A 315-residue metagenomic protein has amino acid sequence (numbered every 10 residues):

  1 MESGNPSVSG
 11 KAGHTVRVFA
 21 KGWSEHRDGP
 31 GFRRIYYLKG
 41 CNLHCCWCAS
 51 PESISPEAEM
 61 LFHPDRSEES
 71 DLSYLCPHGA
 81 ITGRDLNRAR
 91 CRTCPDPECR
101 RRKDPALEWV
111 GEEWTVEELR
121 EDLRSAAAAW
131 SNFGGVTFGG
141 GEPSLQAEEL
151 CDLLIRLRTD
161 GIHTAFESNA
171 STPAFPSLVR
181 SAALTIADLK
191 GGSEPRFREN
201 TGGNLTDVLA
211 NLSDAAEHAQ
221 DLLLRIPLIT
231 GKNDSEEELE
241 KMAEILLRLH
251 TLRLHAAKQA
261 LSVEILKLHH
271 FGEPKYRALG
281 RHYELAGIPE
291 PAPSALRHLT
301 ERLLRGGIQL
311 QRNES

Functional and structural regions predicted by a protein language model:
M1-C91, C99, D104-G111, S125-W130: N-terminal [4Fe-4S]-dependent radical SAM core
E2-P30, T230-S315: Auxiliary Fe-S-binding modules of radical SAM enzymes
S55-A58, L86, E167, R225 (+2 more regions): Residue-level detector of family-conserved "landmark" positions at structurally sensitive sites
F62-H63, E108, R198-N204, G280-I288: Short glycine-enriched, charge-decorated loop/helix-capping segments at active-site entrances that position
E112-V116: Phosphate/oxyanion-binding active-site loops and adjacent basic polyanion-contact surfaces
E117-G272: Conserved AdoMet/S-adenosylmethionine-binding subsite of the radical SAM
